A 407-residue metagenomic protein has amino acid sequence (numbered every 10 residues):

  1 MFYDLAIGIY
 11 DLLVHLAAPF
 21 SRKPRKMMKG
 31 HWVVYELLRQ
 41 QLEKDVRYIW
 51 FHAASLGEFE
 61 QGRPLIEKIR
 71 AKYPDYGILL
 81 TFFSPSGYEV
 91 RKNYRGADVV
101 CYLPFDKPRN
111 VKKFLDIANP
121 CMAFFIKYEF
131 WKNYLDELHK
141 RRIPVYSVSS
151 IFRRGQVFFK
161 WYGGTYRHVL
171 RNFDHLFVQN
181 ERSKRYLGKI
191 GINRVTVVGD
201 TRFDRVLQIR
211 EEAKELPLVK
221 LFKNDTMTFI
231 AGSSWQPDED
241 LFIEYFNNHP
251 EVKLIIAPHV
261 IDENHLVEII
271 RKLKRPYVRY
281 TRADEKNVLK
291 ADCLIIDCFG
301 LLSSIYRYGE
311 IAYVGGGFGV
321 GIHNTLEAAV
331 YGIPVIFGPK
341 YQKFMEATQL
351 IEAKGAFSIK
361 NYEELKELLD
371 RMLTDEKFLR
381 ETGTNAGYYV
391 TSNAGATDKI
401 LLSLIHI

Functional and structural regions predicted by a protein language model:
F2-A17, S21: Membrane-interacting alpha-helical segments
H15, P19-E212, I230, W235-Q236 (+3 more regions): Active-site and donor-binding regions of nucleotide-sugar-utilizing enzymes
N110, Y134, T165, D238 (+5 more regions): Short acidic active-site motifs
I143-V145, L254, Y277, V335: Hydrophobic beta-strand scaffold residues
F173, K189, L302-Y388: Catalytic binding pocket for nucleotide-activated donors in carbohydrate/polymer assembly enzymes
R202, V278-G319, N324-T325: Donor nucleotide-activated moiety binding/catalytic core segment of transferases that use nucleotide-activated donors
F203-L207, T226-R282, K290, I296: Inter-lobe coupling/hinge segments of SF2-like helicase ATPases
I405-I407: Conserved small/polar residues in nucleotide/adenosyl-binding loops
